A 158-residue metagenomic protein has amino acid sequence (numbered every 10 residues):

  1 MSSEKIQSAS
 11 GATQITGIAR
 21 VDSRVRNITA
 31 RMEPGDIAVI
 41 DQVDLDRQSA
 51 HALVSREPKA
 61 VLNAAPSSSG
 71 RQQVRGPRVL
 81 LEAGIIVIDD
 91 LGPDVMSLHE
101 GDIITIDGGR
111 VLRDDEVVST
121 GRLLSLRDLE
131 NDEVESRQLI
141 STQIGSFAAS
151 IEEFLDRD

Functional and structural regions predicted by a protein language model:
E4-G108, L112: Feature captures the catalytic cores and cofactor-binding loops of soluble hydro-lyases/lyases that act on carboxylate
I104-D158: Internal alpha/beta core interface subdomains
